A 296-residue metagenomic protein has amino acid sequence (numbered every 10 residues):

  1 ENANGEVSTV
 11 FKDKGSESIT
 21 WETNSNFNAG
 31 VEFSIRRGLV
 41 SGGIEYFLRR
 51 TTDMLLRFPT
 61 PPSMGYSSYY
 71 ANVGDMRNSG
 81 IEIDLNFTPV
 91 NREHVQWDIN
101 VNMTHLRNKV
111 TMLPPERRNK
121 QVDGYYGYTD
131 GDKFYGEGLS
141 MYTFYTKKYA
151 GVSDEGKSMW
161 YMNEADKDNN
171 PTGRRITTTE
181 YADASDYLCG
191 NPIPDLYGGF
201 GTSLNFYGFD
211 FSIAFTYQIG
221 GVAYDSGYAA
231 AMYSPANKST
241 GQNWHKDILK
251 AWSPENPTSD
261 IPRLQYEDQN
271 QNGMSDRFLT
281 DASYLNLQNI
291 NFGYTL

Functional and structural regions predicted by a protein language model:
E1, M54-F58, P62, N108-D123 (+1 more regions): Outer-membrane beta-barrel and related beta-rich outer-membrane complex signature in Gram-negative bacteria
N2-S41, Y69-R92, G138-M141, N191-L196: Outer-membrane beta-barrel signature, preferentially recognizing the C-terminal barrel domain of Gram-negative
A3-K12, F58-S68, R174-D183, R263-D276: Flexible, solvent-exposed coil segments and beta strand-coil junctions, predominantly the extracellular/periplasmic
T20-G65, W97, T104, N108: Membrane-embedded beta-barrel scaffold of Gram-negative outer-membrane proteins
A29-F33, I44, I83-F87, F200-F206 (+2 more regions): Residues on the lipid-exposed face of transmembrane beta-strands in outer-membrane beta-barrel proteins
Y46-T52, F87-P89, M103-K109, F206-G208 (+2 more regions): Transmembrane beta-strands of outer-membrane beta-barrel pores
A71, T88-N191: Conserved small-residue
Q218-L296: Extracytoplasmic gating/loop element in the C-terminal half of outer-membrane beta-barrel translocons and assembly
